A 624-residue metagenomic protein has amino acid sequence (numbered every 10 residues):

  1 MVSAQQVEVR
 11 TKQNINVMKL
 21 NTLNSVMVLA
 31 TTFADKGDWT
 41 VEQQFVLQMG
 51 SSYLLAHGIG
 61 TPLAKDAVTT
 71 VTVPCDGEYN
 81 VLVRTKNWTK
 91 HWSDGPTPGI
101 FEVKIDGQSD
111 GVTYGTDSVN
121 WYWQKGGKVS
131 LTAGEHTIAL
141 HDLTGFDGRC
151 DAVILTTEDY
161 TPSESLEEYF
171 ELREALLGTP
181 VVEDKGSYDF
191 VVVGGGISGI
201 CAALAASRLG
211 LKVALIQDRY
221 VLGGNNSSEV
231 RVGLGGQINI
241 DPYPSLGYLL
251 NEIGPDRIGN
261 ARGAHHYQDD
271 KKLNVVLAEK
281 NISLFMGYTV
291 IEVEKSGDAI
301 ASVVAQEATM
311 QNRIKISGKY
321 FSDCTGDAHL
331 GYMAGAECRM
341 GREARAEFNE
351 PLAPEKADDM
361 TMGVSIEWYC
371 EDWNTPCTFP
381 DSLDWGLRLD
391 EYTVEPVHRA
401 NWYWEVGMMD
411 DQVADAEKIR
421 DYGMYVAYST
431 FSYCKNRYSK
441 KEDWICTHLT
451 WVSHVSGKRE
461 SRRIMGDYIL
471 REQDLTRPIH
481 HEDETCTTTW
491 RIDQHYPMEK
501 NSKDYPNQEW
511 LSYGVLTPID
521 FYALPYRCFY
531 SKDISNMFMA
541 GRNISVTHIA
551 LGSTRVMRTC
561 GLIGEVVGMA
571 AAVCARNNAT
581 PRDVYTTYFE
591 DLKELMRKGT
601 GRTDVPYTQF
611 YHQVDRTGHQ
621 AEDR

Functional and structural regions predicted by a protein language model:
M1-Q6: Bacterial Sec-dependent N-terminal signal peptides
V7-E183: Extracytoplasmic
W92-G95, R149-A152, E164-E167, A203-A205 (+5 more regions): Short, solvent-exposed loop/turn and secondary-structure capping segments
L177-D184, N225, G287, A299-S302 (+2 more regions): Flavin (FAD/FMN)-binding glycine-rich loop and adjacent Rossmann-like elements that form
D184-G196: Beta1/beta-strand and adjacent pyrophosphate-binding region of the FAD-binding site in flavoprotein oxidoreductases
G199: N-terminal Rossmann-fold NAD(P) dinucleotide-binding loop
A205, L211-K212, Q217-S296, R339 (+1 more regions): Conserved N-terminal/central alpha/beta ligand/cofactor-binding core
